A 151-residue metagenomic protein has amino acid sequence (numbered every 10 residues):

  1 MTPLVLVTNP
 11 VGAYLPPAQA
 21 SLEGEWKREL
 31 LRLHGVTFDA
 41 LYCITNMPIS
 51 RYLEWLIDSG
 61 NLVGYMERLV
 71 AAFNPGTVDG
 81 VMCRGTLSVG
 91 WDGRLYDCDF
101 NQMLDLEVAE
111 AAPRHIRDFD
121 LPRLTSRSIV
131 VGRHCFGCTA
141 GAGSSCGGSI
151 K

Functional and structural regions predicted by a protein language model:
M1-D79: Radical SAM enzyme [4Fe-4S]-AdoMet core and its adjacent flexible, acidic and glycine-rich loops/tails across
T2-L4, G85, H134-F136: A generic secondary-structure signal marking the coil-to-beta-strand transition
L22-W26, R94, H134: Alpha-helical structural motif
Y42-C43, C83, C98, C146: Generic recognition of cysteine residues
T45, G90, A142: Residues that line or immediately flank small-molecule/substrate-binding pockets and catalytic motifs
P48-L56, G85, D99-L104: Hydrophobic scaffolds flanking metal-cofactor catalytic centers in soluble metalloenzymes
V70-N101: C-terminal accessory regions of radical SAM enzymes
L95-K151: Flexible mid-to-C-terminal extensions adjoining Fe-S/redox cofactors in radical SAM and related proteins
